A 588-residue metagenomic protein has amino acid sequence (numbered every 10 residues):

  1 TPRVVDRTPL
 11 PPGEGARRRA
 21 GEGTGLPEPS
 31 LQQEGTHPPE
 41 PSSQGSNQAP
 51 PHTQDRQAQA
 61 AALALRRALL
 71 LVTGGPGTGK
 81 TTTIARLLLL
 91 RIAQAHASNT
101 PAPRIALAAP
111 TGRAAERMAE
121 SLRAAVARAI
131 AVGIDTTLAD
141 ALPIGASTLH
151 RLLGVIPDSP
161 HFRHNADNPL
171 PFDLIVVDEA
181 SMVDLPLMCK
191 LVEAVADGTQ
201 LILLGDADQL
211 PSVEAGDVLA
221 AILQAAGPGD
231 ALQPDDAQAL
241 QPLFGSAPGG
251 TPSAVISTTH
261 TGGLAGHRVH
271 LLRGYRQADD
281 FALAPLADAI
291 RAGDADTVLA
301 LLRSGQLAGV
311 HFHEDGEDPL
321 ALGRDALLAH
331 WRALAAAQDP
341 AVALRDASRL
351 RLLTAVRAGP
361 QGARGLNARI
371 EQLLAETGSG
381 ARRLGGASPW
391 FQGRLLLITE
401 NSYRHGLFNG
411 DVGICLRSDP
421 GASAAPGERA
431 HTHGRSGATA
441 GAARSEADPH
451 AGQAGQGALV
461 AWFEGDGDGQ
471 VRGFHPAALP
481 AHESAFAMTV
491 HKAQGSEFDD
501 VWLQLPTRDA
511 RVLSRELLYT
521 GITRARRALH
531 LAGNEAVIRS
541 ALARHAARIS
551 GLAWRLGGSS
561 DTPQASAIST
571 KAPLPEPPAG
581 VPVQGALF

Functional and structural regions predicted by a protein language model:
T1-P9, A49-Q59, L152: Pre-P-loop entry segment of helicase/translocase ATPase cores
R7, D208-L396, S402-H405, P426-E428 (+3 more regions): Conserved helicase motor core of P-loop NTPases
L10, L26-P29, P38-P41, P426: Intrinsically disordered, low-complexity proline-rich tandem-repeat tracts
P12-R18, G45, A166-D167: Glycine-biased, low-complexity coil/linker segments
T53, A61-L63, P76, L107 (+14 more regions): Replace "in large, NTP-powered and nucleic-acid-processing enzymes" with "in large, NTP-powered factors and other
Q59-A61, L65-L301: ASCE P-loop NTPase helicase motor core
T148, D178, D206, L271 (+5 more regions): Residue-level signature of catalytic and energy-coupling elements of molecular machines, predominantly ATP/GTP-dependent
A292, D411-G427, H431-F588: C-terminal accessory regions
